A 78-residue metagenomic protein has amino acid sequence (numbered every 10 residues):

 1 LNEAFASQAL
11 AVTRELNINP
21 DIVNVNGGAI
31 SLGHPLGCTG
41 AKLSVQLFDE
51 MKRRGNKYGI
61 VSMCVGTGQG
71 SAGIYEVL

Functional and structural regions predicted by a protein language model:
L1-L78: Claisen-condensing/thiolase-fold acyl-transfer catalytic domains that form or cleave C-C bonds in fatty acid
